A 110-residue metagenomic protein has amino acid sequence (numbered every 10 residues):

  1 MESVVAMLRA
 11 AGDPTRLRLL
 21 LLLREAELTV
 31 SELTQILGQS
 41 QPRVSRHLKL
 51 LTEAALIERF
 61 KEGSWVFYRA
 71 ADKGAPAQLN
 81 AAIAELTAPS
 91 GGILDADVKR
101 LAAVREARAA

Functional and structural regions predicted by a protein language model:
E2, A75-A110: Amphipathic alpha-helical dimerization/coiled-coil segments that flank or bridge DNA-binding/regulatory modules
E2-P42, W65-G74: N-terminal helix-turn-helix DNA-binding core of bacterial DNA-binding proteins
Q35, R46, T52-E53: Alpha-helical residues within the helix-turn-helix
L37, Q41, L48, V98: Short amphipathic alpha-helical/adjacent loop interface patches that line ligand and macromolecule-binding sites
V44-H47, F60, E106-A109: Positively charged, low-complexity intrinsically disordered regions
E53-E62, R69-A71: Beta-hairpin "wing" of winged helix-turn-helix
